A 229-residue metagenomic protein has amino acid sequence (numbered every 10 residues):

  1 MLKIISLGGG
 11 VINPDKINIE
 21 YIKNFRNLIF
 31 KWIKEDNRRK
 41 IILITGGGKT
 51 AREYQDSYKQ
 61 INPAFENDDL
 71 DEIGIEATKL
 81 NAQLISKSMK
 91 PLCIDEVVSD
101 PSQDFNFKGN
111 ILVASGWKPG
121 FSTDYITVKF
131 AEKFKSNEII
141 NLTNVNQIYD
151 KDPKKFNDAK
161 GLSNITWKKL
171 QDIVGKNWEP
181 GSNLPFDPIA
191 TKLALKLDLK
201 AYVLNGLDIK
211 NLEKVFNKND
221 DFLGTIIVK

Functional and structural regions predicted by a protein language model:
M1-K229: C-terminal catalytic "cap/lid" subdomain
